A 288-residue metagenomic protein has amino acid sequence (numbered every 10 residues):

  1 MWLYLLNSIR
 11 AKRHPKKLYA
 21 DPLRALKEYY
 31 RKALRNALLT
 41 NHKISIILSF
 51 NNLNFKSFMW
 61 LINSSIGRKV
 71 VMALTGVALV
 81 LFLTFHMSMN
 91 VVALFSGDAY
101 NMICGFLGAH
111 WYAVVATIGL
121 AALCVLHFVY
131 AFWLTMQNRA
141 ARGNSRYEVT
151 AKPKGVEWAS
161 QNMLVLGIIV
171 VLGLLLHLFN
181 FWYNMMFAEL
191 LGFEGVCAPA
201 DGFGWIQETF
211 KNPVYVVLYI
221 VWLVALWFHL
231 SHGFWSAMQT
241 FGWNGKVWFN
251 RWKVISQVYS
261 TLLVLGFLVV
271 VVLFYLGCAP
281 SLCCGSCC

Functional and structural regions predicted by a protein language model:
L3-Y4, Y29, K43-N54: Short, positively charged and aromatic/hydrophobic N-terminal segments
L5-L6, N63: Generic extreme N-terminus detector
A11, N36-L39, L83, L174: Intrinsic low-complexity/disordered segments
K12, L23-K27, L34, L38 (+1 more regions): Intrinsically disordered, low-complexity segments enriched in serine/proline and basic residues
L53-C288: Membrane-embedded alpha-helical bundles that constitute the cytochrome b-like, heme-associated redox core of multi-pass
